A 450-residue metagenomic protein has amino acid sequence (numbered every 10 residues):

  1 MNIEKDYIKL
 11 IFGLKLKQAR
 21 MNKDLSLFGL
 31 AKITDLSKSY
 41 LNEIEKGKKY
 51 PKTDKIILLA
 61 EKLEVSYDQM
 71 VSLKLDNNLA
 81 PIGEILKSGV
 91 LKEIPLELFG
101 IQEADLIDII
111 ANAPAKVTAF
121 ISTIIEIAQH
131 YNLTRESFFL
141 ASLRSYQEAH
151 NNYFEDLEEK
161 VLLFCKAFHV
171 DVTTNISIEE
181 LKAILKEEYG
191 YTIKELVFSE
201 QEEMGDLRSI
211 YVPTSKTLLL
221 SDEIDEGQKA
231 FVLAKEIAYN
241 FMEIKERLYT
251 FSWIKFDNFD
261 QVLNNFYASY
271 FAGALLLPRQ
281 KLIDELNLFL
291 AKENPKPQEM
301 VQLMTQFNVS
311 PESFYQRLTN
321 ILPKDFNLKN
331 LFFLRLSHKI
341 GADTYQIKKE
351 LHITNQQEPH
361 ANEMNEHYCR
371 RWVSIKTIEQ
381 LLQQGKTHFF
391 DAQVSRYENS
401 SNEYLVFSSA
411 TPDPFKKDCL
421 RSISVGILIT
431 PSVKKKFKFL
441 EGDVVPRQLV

Functional and structural regions predicted by a protein language model:
E4-I11, Q18, K32, L36-S37 (+4 more regions): Short juxta-domain linker segments that transition from a proline/glycine-rich, charged coil into a short amphipathic
F28, S39: Residues within helix-turn-helix
